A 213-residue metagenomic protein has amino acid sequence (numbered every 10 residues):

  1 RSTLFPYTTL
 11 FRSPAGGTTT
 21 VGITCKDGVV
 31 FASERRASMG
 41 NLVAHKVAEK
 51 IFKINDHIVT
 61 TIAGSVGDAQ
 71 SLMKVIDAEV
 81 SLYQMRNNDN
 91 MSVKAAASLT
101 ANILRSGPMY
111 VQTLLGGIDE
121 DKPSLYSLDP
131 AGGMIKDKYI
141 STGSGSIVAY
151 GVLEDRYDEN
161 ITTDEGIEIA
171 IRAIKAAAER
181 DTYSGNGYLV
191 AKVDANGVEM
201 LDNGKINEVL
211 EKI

Functional and structural regions predicted by a protein language model:
R1-T9: Single conserved hydrophobic/aromatic residue that forms the stacking wall/gate of nucleotide- or nucleobase-binding
T8-I213: Long, low-complexity N-terminal extensions
